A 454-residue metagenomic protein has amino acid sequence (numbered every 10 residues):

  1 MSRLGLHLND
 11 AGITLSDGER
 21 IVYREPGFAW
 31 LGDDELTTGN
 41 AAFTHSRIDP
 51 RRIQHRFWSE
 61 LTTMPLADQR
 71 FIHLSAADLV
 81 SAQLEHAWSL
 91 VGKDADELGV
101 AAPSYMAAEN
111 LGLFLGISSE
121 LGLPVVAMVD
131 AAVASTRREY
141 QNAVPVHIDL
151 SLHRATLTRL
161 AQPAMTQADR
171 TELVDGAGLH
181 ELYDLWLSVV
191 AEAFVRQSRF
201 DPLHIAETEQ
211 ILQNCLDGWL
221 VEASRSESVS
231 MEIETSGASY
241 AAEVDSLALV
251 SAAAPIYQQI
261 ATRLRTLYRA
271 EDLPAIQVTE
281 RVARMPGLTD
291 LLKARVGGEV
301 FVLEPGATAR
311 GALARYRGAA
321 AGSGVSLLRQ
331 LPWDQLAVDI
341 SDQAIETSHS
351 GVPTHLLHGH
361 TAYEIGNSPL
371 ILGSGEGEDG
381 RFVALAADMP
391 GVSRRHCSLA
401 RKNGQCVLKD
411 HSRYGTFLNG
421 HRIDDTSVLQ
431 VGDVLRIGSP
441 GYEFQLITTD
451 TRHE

Functional and structural regions predicted by a protein language model:
M1-E25, A29, R137-D169, W186 (+1 more regions): Gly/Thr-rich phosphate-binding beta-strand-loop-beta motif of the actin/hexokinase/Hsp70
A11-A101, D169: Conserved phosphate-binding loops in N-terminal lobes of ATP-dependent enzymes of the actin/Hsp70/sugar-kinase
H55, A67, V325-I340, G438-E454: Regulatory inter-domain linker segments that are low-complexity and enriched for serine/threonine/proline
K93-S104, P202-L203, E207, R263-V282: Short glycine-rich phosphate-binding loop at a beta-alpha junction
L160-S246, E280: Phosphate-binding glycine-rich/basic clefts of nucleotide- and phosphate-handling proteins, predominantly
E222-Q335: Helical "lid/coupling" subdomains associated with nucleotide-phosphate turnover
V300-G377, F382-A384, P390: Acidic, glycine/GT-rich loop-and beta-edge segments that sit at the periphery of enzyme/chaperone cores
A362-I447, R452-H453: Forkhead-associated
